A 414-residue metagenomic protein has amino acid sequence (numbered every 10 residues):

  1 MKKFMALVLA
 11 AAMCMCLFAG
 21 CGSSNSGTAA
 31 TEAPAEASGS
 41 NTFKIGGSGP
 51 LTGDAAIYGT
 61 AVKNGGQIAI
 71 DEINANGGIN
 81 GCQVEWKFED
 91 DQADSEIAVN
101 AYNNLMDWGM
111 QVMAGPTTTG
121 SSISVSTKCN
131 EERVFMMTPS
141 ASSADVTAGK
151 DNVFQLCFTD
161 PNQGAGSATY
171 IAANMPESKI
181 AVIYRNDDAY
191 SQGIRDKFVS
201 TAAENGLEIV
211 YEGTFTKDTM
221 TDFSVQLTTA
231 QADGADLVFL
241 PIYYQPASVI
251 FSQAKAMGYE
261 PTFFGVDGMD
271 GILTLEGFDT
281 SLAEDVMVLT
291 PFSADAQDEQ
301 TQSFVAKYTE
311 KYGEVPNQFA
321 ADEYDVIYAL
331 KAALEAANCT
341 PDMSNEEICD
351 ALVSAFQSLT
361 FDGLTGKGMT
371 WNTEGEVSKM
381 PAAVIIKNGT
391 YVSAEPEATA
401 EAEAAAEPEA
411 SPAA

Functional and structural regions predicted by a protein language model:
M1-L9: Positively charged n-region of N-terminal signal peptides that target proteins for export
C16-G20: C-terminal motif of bacterial Sec signal peptides marking the signal peptidase cleavage site
G22-A414: Extracytosolic ligand-binding ectodomains
